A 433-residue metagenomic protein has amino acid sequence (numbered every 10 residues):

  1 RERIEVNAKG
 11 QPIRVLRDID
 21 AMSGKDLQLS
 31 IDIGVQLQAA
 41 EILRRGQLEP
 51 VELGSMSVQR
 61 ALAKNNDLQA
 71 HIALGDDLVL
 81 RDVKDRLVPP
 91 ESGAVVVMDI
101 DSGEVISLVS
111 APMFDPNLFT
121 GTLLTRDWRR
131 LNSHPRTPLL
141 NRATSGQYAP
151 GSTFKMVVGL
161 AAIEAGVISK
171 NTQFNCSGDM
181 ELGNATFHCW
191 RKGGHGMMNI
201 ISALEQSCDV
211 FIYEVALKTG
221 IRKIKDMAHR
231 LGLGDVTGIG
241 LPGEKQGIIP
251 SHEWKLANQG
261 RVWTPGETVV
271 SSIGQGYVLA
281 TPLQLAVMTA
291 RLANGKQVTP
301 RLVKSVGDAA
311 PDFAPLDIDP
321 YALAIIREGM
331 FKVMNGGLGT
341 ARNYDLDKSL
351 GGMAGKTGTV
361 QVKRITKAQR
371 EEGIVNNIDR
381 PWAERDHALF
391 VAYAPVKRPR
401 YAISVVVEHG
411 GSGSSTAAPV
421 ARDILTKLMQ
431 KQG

Functional and structural regions predicted by a protein language model:
R3-G24, Q28-I31, S57-T153, V157-V407 (+1 more regions): Beta-lactam-recognizing serine transpeptidase/beta-lactamase-like catalytic domain environment
D32, Q36, L285, G413-T426: Short, charged, low-complexity patches
A309-A314, V420-G433: Short, gly/Ser/Thr-rich active-site loops of penicillin-recognizing serine hydrolases
